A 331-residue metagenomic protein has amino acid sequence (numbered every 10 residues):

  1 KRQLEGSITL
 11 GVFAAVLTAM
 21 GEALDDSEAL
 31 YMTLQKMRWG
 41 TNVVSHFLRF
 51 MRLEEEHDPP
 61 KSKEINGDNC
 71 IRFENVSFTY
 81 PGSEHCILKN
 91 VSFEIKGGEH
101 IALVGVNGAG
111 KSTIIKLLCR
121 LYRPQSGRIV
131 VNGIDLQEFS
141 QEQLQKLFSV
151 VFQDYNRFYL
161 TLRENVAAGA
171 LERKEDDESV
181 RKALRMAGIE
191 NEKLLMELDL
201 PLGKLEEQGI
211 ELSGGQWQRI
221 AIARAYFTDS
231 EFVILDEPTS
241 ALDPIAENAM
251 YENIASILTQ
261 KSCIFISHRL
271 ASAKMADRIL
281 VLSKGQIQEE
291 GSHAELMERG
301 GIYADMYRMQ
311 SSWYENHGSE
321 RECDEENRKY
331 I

Functional and structural regions predicted by a protein language model:
K1, M32, K36-W39, S77-T79 (+1 more regions): An intracellular "coupling" helix at the cytosolic face of ABC transporter transmembrane type-1 domains
K1-G21: A hydrophobic transmembrane-helix motif
R2-I8, Q35-R38, R52-E55: Juxtamembrane transmembrane-helix termini
T9-V12, E28-Y31, F73: Juxtamembrane segments of multi-pass membrane proteins
L17, L24, Q145: Conserved catalytic core of two-component sensor histidine kinases
E22-R52: Cytosolic ends of transmembrane helices, especially the final helix of ABC transmembrane type-1 domains
M51-N66, L296: Pre-NBD coupling/linker segments of ABC/ABC-like ATPases
E64-I331: ABC-type nucleotide-binding domain
